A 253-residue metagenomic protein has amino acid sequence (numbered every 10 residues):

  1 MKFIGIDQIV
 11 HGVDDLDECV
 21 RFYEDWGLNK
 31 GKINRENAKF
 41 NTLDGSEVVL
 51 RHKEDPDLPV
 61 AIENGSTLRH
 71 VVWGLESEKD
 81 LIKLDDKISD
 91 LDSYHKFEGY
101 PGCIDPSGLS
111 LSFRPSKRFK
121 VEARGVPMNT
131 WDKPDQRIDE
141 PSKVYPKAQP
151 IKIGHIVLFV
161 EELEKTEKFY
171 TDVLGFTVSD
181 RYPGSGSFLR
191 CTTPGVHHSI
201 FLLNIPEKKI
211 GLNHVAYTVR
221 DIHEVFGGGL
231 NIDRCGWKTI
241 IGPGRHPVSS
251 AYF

Functional and structural regions predicted by a protein language model:
M1, V10-K53, G99, L158-H197: Core segments of cupin and vicinal oxygen chelate
M1-D17, H70-V71, V126-E164, G195 (+1 more regions): N-terminal beta-strand motif that seeds the catalytic metal site of vicinal oxygen chelate
G5-V13, P59-K87, G99-L109, I153-F159 (+2 more regions): Vicinal oxygen chelate
G45-L50, P56, G108-S112, R118-E122 (+1 more regions): Short, charged/polar, Gly/Pro-enriched secondary-structure boundary elements
S46-V49, V121, P127, D132-R137 (+2 more regions): Intrinsic, low-complexity N-terminal interaction/targeting segments
P56-A61, S142-Y145, I200-I205: Short beta-strand/turn micro-motifs at beta-sheet edges
D85-Q149, S187, C235-F253: Vicinal oxygen chelate
E164-S250: Structured core of small recognition/catalytic domains
